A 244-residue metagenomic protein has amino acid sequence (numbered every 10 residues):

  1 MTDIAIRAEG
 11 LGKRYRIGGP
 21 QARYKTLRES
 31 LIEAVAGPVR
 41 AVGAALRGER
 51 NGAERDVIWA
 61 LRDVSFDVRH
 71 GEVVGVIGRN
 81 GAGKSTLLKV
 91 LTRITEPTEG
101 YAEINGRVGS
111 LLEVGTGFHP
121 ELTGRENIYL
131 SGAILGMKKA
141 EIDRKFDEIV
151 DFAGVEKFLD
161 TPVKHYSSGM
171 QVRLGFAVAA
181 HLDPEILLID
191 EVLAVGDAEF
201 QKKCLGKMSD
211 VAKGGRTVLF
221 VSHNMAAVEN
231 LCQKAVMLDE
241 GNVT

Functional and structural regions predicted by a protein language model:
T2-D63: Pre-NBD coupling/linker segments of ABC/ABC-like ATPases
L27-E49, G109, Y129, E141-F158: Conserved ABC ATPase "signature" region
I77-R79: The feature captures the beta-strand-to-loop junction immediately N-terminal to the Walker
N224-N230: Conserved H-loop
N230-M237: Conserved catalytic segment of ABC-fold P-loop ATPases
E240-G241: Conserved ABC ATPase "signature" C-loop
